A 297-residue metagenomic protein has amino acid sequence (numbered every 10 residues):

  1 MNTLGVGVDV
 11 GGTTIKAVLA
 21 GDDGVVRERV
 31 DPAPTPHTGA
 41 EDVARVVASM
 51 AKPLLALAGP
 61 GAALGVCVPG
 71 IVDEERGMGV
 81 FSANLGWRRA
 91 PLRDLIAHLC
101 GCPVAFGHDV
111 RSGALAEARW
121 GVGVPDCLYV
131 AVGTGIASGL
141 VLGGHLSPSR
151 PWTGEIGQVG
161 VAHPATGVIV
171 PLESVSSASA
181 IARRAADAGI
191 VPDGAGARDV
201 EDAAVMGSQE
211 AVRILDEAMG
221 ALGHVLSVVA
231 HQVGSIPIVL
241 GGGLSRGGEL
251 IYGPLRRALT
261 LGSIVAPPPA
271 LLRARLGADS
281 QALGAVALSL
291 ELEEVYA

Functional and structural regions predicted by a protein language model:
M1-A63, D73-R76, D94-V104, A116-L128 (+1 more regions): ATP-binding/phosphotransfer module of carbohydrate and carboxylate kinases, centering on a glycine-rich
E28-P32, S82, S149: Residue-level detector of high-confidence beta-strand sites
A33-P36, W87, S149, T153-I156: A short acidic/small-residue loop/turn micro-motif
V68, E75, L142-G143: A cytosolic small-molecule/anion-sensing beta-strand core signal
P69-V72, G133-G135, L244-S245: Short glycine-rich anion-binding loops that position phosphate/pyrophosphate groups of nucleotides and phosphorylated
G77-R88: A charged helix-plus-loop insertion that forms the helical arch/lid used to bind and gate nucleic-acid substrates
F106-V110: Short loop/edge segments at beta-strand edges and connector loops that shape dinucleotide/nucleotide cofactor-binding
P125-S176: Glycine-rich phosphate-binding loop of actin/hexokinase-like ATP-binding domains
